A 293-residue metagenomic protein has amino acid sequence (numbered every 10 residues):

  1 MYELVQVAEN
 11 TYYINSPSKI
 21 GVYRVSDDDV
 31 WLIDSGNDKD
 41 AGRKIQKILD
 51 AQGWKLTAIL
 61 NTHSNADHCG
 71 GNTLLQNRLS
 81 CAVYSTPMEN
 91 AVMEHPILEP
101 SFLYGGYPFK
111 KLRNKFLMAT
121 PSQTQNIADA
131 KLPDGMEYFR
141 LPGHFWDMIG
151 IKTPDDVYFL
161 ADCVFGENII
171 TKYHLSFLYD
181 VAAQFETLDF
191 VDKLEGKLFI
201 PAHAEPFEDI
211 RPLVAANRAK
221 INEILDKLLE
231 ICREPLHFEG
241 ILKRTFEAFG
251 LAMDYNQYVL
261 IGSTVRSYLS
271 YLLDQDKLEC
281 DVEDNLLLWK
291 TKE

Functional and structural regions predicted by a protein language model:
M1-Q52, G150-D162: Conserved beta-strand hairpin/beta-sheet module of binuclear metal-dependent hydrolase folds, prominently
N10, Y23, D34, L49 (+10 more regions): Divalent metal-coordination and catalytic microenvironments
I14-S16, L132, L141-F145: A short catalytic or substrate-binding loop motif that flags glycine-/basic-rich loops and adjacent residues that bind
N37-K39, E137-L225: Metallo-beta-lactamase
G42-L132: Active-site HxH/HxHxD metal-binding segment of metal-dependent hydrolases
G70, L79-Y84, M136, F165 (+6 more regions): A structural signal for the main folded, soluble domain(s) of proteins
E230-E293: C-terminal regulatory/interaction regions
